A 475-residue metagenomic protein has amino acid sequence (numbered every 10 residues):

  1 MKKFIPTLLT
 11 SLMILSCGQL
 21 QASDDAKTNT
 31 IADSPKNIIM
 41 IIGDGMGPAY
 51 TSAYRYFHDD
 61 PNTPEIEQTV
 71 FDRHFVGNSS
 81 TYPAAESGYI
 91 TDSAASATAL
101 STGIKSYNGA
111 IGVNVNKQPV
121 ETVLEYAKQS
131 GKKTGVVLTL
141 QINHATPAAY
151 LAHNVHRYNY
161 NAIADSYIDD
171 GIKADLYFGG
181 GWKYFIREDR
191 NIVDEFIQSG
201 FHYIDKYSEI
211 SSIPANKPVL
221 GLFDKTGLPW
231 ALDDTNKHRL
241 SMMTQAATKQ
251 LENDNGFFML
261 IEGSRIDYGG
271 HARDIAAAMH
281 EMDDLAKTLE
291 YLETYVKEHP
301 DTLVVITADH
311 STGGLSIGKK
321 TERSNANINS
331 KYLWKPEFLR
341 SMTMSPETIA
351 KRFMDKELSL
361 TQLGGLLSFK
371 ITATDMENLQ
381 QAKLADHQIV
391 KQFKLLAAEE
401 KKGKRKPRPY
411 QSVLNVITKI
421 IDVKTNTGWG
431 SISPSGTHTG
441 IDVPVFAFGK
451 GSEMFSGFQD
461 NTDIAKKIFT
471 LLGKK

Functional and structural regions predicted by a protein language model:
M1-F4, L289: Positively charged n-region of N-terminal signal peptides that target proteins for export
T7, T134, L138, T302 (+1 more regions): Ser/Thr-centric signal marking residues that sit in or immediately flank functional binding/regulatory motifs
T7-S16: Bacterial N-terminal signal peptides
L20-A22: Boundary at the C-terminal end of the N-terminal hydrophobic targeting segment
T30, P35-A53, L100-S101, K105-N108 (+3 more regions): Mobile, glycine-rich extracellular loop/lid and propeptide segments that shape or gate substrate/ligand access
P35-N37, M46-S52, Y56-T98, N143-K475: A post-motif C-terminal structural segment
